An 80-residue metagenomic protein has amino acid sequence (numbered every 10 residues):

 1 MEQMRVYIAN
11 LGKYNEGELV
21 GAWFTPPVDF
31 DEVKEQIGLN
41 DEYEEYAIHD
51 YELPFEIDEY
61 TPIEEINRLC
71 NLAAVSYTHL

Functional and structural regions predicted by a protein language model:
M1-Y43: N-terminal ordered "arm"
G38-N71: Short, intrinsically disordered low-complexity segments
A74-V75: Polar/charged, Gly/Pro-rich intrinsically disordered segments
T78-H79: Conserved small/polar residues in nucleotide/adenosyl-binding loops
